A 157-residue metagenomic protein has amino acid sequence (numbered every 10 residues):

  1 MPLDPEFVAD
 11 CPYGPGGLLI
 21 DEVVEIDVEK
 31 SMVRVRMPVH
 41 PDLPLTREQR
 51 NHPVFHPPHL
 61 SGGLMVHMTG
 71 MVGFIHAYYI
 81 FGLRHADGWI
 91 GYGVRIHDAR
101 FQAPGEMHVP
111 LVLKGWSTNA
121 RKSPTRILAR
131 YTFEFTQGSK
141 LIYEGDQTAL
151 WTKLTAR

Functional and structural regions predicted by a protein language model:
M1, K30, M107, K114-R157: HotDog/MaoC-like acyl-thioester-processing domains
M1-G14, D87: Short aromatic-glycine motifs in intrinsically disordered, low-complexity regions
P2-E6, E22, W116: Extended beta-strand/beta-hairpin segments
P15-L60: Catalytic strand-loop segment that frames the active site of acyl-thioester-processing enzymes
G17-L19, L111, A129: Hydrophobic core residues within well-ordered beta-strands of beta-rich domains
V23, V35-M37, I96-F101, G115 (+2 more regions): A structural signal for short, well-ordered beta-strand segments
P53-H59, M65, T69, H85: Helix-adjacent hinge/juxtasegments
G73-T118, D146: Hydrophobic beta-strand-centered segment that forms part of the acyl-chain substrate-binding groove
